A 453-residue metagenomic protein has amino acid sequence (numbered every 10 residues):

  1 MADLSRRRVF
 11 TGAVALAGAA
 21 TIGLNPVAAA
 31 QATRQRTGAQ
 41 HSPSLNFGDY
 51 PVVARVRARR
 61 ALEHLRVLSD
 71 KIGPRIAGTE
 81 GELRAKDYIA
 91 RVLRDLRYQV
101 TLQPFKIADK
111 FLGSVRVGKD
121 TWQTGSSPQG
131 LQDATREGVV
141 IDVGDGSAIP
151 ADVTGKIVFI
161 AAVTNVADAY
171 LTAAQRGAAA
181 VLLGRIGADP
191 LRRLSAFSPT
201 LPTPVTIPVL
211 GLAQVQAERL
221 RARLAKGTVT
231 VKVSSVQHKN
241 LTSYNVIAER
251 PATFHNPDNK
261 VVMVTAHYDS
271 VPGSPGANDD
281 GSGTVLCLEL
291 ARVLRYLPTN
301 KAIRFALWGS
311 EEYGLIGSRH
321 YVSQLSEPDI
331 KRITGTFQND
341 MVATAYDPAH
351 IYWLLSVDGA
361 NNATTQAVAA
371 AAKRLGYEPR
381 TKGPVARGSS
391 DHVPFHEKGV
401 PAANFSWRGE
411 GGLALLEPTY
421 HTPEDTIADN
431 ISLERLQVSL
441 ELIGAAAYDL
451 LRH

Functional and structural regions predicted by a protein language model:
M1-A17: N-terminal secretory signal peptides and thylakoid transit peptides that target proteins across membranes
L24-P51: C-terminal segment of N-terminal export signals and the immediately downstream linker at the start of the mature
P43-F47, P51-I157, A167-D168: Noncatalytic luminal/extracellular "stalk/propeptide" segments of secretory-pathway proteins
S44-F47, R55-A77, R91-Q99, P150 (+4 more regions): Catalytic-core environment of secreted peptidases
G48-R55, K71-E80, F159-V163, A169-Y170 (+6 more regions): Second-shell loop/turn segments in exported
V56, P298-T299, W308-A414: Metal-dependent peptidase/peptidase-like ectodomains
D120-P150, F197-A277, R292, Y296 (+1 more regions): Soluble metallo-hydrolase cores and metallopeptidase-like ectodomains found primarily in the secretory/periplasmic
L413-H453: His/Asp/Glu-rich mid-to-C-terminal helical/loop segments that flank catalytic regions of hydrolases
